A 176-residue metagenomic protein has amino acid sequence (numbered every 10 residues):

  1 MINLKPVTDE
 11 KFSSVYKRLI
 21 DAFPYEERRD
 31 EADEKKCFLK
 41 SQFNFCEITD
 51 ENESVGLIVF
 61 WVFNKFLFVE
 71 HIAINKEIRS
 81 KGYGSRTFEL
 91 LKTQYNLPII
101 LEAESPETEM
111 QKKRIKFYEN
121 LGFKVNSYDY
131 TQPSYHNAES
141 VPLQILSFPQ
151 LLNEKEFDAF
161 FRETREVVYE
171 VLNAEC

Functional and structural regions predicted by a protein language model:
M1-R29, L143-I145, K155-C176: Short amphipathic alpha-helix that is part of the acyltransferase structural core
F23-E51: Active-site rim helix/loop that mediates acceptor-substrate recognition in acyltransferases
N44-C46, L67-E70, S140-L146: Short beta-strand micro-motifs in enzyme catalytic cores
E47, E53-W61, F66-A73: Conserved beta-strand in the GNAT
I74, S80-Q94: Conserved acetyl-CoA-binding loop-helix of GNAT-fold acetyltransferases
Y95-E109: Conserved GNAT acetyl-CoA-binding A-motif
S105-Y128: Conserved active-site alpha-helix within GNAT-family acetyltransferase domains
K124-F157: A contiguous, mid-protein "functional segment" used to position or interact with cofactors/ions or partner subunits
